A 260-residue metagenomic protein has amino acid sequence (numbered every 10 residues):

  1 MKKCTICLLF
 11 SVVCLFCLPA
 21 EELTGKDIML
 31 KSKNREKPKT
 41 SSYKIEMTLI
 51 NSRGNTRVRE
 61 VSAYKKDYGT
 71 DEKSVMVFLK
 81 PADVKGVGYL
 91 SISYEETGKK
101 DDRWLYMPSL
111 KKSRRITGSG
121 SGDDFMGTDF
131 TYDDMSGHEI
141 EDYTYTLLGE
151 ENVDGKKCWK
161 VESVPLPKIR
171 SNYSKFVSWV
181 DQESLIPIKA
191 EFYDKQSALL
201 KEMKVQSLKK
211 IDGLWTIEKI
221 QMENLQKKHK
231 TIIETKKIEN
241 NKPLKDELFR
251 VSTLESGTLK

Functional and structural regions predicted by a protein language model:
M1-C4: Positively charged n-region of N-terminal signal peptides that target proteins for export
C7-L15: Bacterial N-terminal signal peptides
F16-E22: Sec/Tat signal peptide C-region and signal peptidase I cleavage site
L23-S109: N-terminal mature ectodomain segment of secretory-pathway/periplasmic proteins
L30, L79, L90-I92, D102-Y106 (+4 more regions): Gly/Pro-enriched, hydrophobic low-complexity segments that function as extracytoplasmic propeptides/linkers
S62-K65, T146-N152, Q206-L208: Short amphipathic beta-strand and strand-loop transition segments with alternating hydrophobic
G137-Y143, E150: Surface-exposed beta-loop interaction hotspot
L259-K260: Short, solvent-exposed mixed-charge patches
